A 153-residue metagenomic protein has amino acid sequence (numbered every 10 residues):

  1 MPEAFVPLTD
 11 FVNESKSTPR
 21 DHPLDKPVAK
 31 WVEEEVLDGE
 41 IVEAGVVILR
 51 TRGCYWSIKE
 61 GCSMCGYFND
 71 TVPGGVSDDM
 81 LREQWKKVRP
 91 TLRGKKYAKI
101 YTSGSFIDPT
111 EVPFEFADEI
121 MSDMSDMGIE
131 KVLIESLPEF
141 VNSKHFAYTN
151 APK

Functional and structural regions predicted by a protein language model:
M1-E35: A broadly conserved sequence feature marking short terminus-proximal activation segments in nucleic acid-centric
T18, H22-A29, L37-M80: Canonical Radical SAM [4Fe-4S] cluster-binding loop centered on the CxxxCxxC motif and its immediate flanking residues
E34-G39, R89-P90: Short boundary motifs at domain starts and secondary-structure transition points
G66-Q84, V88-F114, D123-N142, K153: Core AdoMet radical
A147: Catalytic cores of alpha/beta
